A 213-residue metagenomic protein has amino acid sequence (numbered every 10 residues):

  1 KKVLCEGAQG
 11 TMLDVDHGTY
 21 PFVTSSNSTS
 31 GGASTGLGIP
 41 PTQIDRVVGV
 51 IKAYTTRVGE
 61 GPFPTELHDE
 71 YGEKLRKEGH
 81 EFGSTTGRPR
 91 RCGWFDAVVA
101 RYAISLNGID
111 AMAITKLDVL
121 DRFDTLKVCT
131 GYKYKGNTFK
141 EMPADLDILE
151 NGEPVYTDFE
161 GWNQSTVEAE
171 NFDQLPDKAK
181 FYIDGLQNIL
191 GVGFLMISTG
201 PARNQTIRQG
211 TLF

Functional and structural regions predicted by a protein language model:
K1-F213: Non-transmembrane, aqueous-exposed alpha-helical and coiled segments at domain scale
